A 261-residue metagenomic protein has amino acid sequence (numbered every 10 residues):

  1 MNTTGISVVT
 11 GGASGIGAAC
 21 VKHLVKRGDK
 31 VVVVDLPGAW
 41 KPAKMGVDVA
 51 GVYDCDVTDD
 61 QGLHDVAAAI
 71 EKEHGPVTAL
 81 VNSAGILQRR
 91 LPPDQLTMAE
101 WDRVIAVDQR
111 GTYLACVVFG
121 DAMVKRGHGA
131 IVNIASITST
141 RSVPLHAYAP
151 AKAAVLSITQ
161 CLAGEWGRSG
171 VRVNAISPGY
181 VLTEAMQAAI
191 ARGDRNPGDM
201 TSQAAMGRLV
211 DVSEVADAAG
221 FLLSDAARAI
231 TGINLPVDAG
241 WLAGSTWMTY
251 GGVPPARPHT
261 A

Functional and structural regions predicted by a protein language model:
L87-R90, T231-A261: Short C-terminal tail/terminal secondary-structure segment of NAD(P)H-dependent dehydrogenase/reductase domains
L91-P93, T97-D102, M200: Substrate-binding pocket helix/loop in short-chain dehydrogenase/reductase
L96, S142-P150, C161, A189: Active-site loop-to-helix junction immediately N-terminal to the catalytic Tyr of the SDR YXXXK motif in Rossmann-fold
Y113-C116, R208-L242: C-terminal substrate-recognition "lid" of short-chain dehydrogenase/reductases
C116, A151, T159: Active-site helix of classical SDR
D121, G164-R168, R228: Alpha-helical segment proximal to the catalytic Tyr-Lys
S136: Residue(s) in the substrate-gating loop at a strand-loop-helix junction that position the organic substrate next
